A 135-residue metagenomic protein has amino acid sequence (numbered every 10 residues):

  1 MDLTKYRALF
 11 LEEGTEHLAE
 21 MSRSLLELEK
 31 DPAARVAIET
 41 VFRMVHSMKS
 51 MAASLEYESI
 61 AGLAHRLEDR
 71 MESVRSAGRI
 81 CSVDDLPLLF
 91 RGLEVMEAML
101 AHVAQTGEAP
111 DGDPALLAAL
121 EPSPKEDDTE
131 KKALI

Functional and structural regions predicted by a protein language model:
M1-I135: Non-catalytic helical tethers at domain boundaries
